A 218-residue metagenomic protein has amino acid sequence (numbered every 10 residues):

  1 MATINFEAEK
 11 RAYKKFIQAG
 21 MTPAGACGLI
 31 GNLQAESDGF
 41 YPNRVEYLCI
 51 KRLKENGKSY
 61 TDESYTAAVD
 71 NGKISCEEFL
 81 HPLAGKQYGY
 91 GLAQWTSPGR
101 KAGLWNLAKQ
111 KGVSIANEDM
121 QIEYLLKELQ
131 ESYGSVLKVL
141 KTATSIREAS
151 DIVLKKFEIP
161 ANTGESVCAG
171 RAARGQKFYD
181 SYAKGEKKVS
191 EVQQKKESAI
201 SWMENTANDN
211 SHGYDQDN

Functional and structural regions predicted by a protein language model:
M1-G39: Export/targeting segments at the very N-terminus of extracytoplasmic proteins
A2-R11, S37-K141: Peptidoglycan-targeting cell-wall enzymes and recognition modules
T3, G91, S198, D215-N218: Secondary-structure junction/capping motif
F16, L92-W95, G175: Generic structural hydrophobic/aromatic packing signal, biased to beta-strands
A19-I30, Y41-Y47, S135-A149: Surface-exposed patches in mature extracellular/periplasmic domains of secreted proteins
A26-I30, G89-L92, I122, S150: Extracellular structured ligand-interaction cores
G31-E36, T96-P98, K156-F157: Active-site-proximal beta-strand/loop segments in catalytic clefts of secreted hydrolases
K101-Q216: Non-catalytic cell-wall polysaccharide-engagement segments
